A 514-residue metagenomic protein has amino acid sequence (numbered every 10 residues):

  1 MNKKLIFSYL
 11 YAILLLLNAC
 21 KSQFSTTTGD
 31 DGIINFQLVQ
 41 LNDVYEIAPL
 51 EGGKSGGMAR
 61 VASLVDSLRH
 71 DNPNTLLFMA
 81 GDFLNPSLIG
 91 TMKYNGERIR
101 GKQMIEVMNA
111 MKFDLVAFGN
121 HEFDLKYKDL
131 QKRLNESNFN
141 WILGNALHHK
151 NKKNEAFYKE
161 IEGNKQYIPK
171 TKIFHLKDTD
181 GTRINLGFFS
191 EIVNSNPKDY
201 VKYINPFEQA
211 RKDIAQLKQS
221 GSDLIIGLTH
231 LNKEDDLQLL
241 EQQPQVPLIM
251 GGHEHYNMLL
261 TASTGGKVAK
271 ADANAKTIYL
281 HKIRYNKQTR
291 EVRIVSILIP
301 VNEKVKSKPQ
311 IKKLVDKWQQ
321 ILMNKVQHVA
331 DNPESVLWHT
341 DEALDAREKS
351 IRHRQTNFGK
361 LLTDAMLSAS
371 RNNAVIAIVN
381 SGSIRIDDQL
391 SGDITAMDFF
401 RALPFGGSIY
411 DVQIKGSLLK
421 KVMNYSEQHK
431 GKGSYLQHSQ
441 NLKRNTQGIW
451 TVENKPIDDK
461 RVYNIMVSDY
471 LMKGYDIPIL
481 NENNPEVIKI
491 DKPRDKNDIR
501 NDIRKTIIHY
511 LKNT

Functional and structural regions predicted by a protein language model:
M1-Y9: Bacterial N-terminal signal peptides that target proteins for export
S8-Y11, I33: Residue-level detector of transmembrane insertion/anchoring sites
L17-A19: C-terminal motif of bacterial Sec signal peptides marking the signal peptidase cleavage site
K21-E303, H353-A365, A377-V379, I409 (+3 more regions): Acidic, metal/ion-coordinating pockets
T26-N35, E46-P49, A62-H70, D213 (+2 more regions): Catalytic centers of hydrolytic enzymes
